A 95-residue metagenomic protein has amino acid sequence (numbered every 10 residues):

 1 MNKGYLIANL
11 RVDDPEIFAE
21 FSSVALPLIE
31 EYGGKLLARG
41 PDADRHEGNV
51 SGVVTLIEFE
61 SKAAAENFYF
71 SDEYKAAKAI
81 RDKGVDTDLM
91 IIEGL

Functional and structural regions predicted by a protein language model:
M1-V53, E60-F70, E93-L95: Short S/T/G/P-rich N-terminal loop/turn motif that feeds into the first structured element of a domain
K62-M90: C-terminal structural segments of small proteins and small subunits
